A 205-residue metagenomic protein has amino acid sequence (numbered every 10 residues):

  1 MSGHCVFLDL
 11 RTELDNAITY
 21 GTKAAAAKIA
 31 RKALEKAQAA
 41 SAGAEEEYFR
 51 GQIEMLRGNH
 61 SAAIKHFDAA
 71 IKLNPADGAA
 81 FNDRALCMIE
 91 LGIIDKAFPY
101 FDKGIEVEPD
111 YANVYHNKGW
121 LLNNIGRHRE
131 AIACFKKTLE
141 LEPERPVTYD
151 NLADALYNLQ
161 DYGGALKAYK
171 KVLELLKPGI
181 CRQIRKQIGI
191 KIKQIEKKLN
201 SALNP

Functional and structural regions predicted by a protein language model:
V6-K65: Alpha-helical segment of the N-proximal tetratricopeptide repeat
G21-R31, R57-A69, E90-K103, I125-K137 (+3 more regions): Structural signature of tandem alpha-helical TPR/SEL1-like repeats, specifically the intra-repeat loop/turn
K36-A40, L73, V107, L141 (+1 more regions): Structural marker of alpha-solenoid helical repeat scaffolds
E45-L56, A79-E90, N113-N124, V147-A155 (+1 more regions): Conserved alpha-helical positions within TPR/SEL1-like repeat arrays
I71, I105, L139, P178-C181: Short coil/turn linkers that connect adjacent helices within long alpha-helical scaffolds, especially alpha-solenoid
D150, D154-I180, K193: TPR/TPR-like (Sel1-like) alpha-helical repeat modules
G164-K167, I190-P205: Alpha-helical linker/edge segments of TPR/alpha-solenoid repeat scaffolds and analogous pre-/post-domain helices
